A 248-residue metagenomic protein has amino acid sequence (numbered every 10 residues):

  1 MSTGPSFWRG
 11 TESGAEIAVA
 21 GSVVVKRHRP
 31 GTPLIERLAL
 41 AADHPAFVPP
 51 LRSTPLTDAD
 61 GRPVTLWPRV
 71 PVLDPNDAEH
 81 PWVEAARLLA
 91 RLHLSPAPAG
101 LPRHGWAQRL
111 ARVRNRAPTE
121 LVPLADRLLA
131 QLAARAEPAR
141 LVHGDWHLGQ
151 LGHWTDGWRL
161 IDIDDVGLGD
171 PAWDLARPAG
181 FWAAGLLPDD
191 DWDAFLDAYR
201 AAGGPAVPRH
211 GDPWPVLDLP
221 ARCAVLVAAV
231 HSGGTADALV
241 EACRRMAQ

Functional and structural regions predicted by a protein language model:
M1-P5, L34-R37, R62, A238-Q248: Regulatory N- and C-terminal appendages and interdomain linkers associated with kinase/kinase-like NTP transferase
S6-V25, A130-W173: Active-site acidic catalytic loop and adjacent metal/ATP-binding pocket of ATP-dependent phosphoryl transfer enzymes
V24-T65, P71-R91: A conserved alpha-helical element in kinase catalytic cores
P30, V72, W158, V166-L168 (+1 more regions): Activation segment
P63-D77, L94, A111-N115, R222-D237: A glycine-centered beta->alpha junction motif in the catalytic cores of kinase/phosphotransferase enzymes
L73-P123, E137-A139, L168: A cross-family kinase active-site recognition segment
A172-P205, R222-D237: Active-site activation/catalytic loop segments of kinase-like enzymes and analogous catalytic loops in related
A206-A221: All-alpha amphipathic helical-bundle segments outside canonical DNA-binding/catalytic cores that form hydrophobic
